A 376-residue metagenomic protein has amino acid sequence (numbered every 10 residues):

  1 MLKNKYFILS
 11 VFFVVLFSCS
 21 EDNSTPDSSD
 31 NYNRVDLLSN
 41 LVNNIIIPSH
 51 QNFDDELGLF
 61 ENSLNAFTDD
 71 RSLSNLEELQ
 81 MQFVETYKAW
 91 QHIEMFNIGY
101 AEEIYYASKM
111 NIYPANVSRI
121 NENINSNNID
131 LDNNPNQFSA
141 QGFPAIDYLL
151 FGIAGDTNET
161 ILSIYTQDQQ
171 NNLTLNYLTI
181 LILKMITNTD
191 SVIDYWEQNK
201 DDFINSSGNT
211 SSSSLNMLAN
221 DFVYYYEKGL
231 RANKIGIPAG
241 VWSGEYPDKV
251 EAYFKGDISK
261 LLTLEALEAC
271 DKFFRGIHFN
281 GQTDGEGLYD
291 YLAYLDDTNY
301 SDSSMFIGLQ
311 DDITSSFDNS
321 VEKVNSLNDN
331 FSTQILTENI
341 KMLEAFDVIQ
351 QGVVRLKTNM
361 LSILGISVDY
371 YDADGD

Functional and structural regions predicted by a protein language model:
M1-I8: Bacterial N-terminal signal peptides that target proteins for export
V15-S18: C-terminal motif of bacterial Sec signal peptides marking the signal peptidase cleavage site
S20-N23: Bacterial signal peptide processing site
T25-D376: Mature extracytoplasmic or organellar-lumen-exposed domains after removal of signal/transit peptides
